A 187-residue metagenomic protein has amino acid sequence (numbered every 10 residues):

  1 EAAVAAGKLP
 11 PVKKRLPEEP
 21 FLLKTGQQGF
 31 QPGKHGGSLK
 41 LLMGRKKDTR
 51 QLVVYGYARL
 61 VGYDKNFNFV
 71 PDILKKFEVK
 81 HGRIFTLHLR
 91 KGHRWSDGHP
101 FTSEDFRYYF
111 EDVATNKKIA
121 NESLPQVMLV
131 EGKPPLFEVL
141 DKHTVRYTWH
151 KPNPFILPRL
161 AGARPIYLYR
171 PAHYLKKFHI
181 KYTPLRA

Functional and structural regions predicted by a protein language model:
E1-A2: Short acidic, Pro/Gly- and aromatic-enriched capping/linker segments at domain boundaries
A5, P10-H81, E111: N-terminal lobe/hinge region of extracytoplasmic solute-binding protein
V12-K13, A120-Q126: Surface-exposed patches in mature extracellular/periplasmic domains of secreted proteins
G36, Y55, D72-L74, K80-I84 (+3 more regions): Extracytoplasmic
G44-K46, G82, G92, K142 (+2 more regions): Generic structural motif
D64, W95, L140: Acidic surface patches and DE-rich sequence motifs
K76-A120, R146-T148, I156: Aromatic- and charge-enriched surface segment that lines or borders ligand/interaction sites
P125-A187: Surface-exposed binding/hinge segments that line and control ligand-binding clefts or catalytic entry sites
